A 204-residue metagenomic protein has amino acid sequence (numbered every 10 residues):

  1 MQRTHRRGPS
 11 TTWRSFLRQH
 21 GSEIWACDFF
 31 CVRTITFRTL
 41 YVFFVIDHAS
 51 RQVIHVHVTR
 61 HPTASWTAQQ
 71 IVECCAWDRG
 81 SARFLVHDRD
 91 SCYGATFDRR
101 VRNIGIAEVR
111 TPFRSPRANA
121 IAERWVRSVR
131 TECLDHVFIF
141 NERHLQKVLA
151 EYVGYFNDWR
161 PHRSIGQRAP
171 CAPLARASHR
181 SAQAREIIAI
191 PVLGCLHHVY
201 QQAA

Functional and structural regions predicted by a protein language model:
M1-A204: Charged DNA-binding/catalytic regions of mobile-element recombinases
